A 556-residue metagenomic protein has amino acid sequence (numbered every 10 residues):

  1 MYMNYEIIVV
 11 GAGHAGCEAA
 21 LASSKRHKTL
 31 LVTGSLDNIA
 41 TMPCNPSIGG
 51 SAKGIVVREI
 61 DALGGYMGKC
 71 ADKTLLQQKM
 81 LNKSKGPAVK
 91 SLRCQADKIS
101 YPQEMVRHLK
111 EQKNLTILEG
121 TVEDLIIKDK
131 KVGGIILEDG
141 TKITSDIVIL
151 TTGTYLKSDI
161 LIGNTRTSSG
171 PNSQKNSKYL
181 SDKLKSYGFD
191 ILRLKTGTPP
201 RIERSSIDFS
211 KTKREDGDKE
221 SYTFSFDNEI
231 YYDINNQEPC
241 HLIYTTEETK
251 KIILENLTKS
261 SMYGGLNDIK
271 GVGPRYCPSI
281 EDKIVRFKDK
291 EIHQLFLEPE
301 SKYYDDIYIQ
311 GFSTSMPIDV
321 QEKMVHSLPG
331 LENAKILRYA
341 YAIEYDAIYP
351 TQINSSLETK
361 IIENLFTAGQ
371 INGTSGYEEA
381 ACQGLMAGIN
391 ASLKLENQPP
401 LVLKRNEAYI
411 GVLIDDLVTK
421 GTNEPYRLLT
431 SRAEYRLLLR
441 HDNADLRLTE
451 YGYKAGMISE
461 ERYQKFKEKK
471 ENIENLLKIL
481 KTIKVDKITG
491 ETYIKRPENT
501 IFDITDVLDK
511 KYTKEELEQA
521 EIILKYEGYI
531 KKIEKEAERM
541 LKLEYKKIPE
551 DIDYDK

Functional and structural regions predicted by a protein language model:
Y2-A15: Beta1/beta-strand and adjacent pyrophosphate-binding region of the FAD-binding site in flavoprotein oxidoreductases
Y5, E138-I147: Core beta-strand elements of the Rossmann-like FAD/NAD(P) dinucleotide-binding domain in flavoenzyme oxidoreductases
A19-D124, T151-P171, K175, Y179-L180 (+4 more regions): Conserved N-terminal/central alpha/beta ligand/cofactor-binding core
S35-D37, K53, M80, S181-E322 (+1 more regions): An anion/pyrophosphate-binding glycine-rich loop and adjacent beta-alpha core in soluble alpha-beta enzymes
I126-K142: Conserved beta-strand-loop-beta-strand element in the redox core of flavoprotein oxidoreductases
R166-S173, Y308, N372-S392: A conserved FAD-binding loop/helix module that cradles the flavin
F296, Y308-T374, V402-D415, K514-K556: A glycine-rich dinucleotide-binding beta-alpha-beta segment and adjacent secondary-structure elements that constitute
E332, L385, A391-S392, N397-K556: Non-catalytic terminal regions with compositionally biased, polar/charged low complexity
